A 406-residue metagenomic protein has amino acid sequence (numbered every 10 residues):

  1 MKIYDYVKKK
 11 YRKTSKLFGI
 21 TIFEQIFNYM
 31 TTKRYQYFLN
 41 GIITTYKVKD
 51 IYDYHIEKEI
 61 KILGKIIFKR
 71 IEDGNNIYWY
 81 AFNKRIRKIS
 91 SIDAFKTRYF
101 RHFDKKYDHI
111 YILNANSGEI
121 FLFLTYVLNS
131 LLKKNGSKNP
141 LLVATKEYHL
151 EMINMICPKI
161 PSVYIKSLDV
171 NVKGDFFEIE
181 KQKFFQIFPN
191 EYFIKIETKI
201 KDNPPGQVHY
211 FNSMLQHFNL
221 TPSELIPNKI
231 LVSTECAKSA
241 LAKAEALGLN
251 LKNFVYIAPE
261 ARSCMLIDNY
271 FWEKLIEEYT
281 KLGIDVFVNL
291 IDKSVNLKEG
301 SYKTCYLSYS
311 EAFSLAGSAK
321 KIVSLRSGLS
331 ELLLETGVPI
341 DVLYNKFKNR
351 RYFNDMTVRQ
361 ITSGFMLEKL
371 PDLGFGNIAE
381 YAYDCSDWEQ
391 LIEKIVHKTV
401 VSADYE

Functional and structural regions predicted by a protein language model:
M1-D108, S137-K138, Y164, V401-E406: Non-catalytic N-terminal targeting/anchoring module and adjacent flexible stem/linker that precedes the structured
V7, G19, M30, I42 (+7 more regions): Active-site and donor-binding regions of nucleotide-sugar-utilizing enzymes
G118-N135, R262-V288, D384-D387: Conserved catalytic-core segment of nucleotide-activated headgroup transferases in glycan assembly
I120, D268-K346, R350, V358: Donor-binding and catalytic core of enzymes assembling or modifying cell-surface/extracellular glycoconjugates
C157-S167, N190-E191, V208, S294-L307 (+2 more regions): Active-site regions of enzymes building and remodeling cell-envelope glycoconjugates
K195, I257, S324: Redox-cofactor binding/interface segments in oxidoreductases and associated redox assembly factors
T198-L266: Mid-sequence helix-capping/hinge segment at a functional interface
L334-E406: Nucleotide-sugar donor-binding patch of glycosyltransferase catalytic domains
